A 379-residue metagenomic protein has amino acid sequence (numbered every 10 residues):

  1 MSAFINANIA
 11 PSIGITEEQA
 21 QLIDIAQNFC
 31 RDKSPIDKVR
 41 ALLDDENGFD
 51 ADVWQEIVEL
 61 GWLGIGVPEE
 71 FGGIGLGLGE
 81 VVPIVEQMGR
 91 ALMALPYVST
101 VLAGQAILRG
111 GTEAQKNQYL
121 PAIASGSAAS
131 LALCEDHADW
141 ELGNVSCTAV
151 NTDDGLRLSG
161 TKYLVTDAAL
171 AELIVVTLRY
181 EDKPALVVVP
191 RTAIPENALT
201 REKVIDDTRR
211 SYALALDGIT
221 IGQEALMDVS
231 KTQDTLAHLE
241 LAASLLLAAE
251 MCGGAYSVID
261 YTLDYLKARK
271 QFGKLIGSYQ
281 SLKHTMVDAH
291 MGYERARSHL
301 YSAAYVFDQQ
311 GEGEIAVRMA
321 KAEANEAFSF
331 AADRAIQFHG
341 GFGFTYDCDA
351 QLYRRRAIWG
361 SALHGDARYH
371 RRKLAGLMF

Functional and structural regions predicted by a protein language model:
M1-A91, L95, G110-A114, S125-G126 (+2 more regions): Alpha-helical interface subdomain recognition
E70, C134-A138, Y163-L164, R201-I205: Short, solvent-exposed loop/turn elements at beta->coil junctions and helix N-caps that rim active or binding pockets
L76, E141-G143, D167-A171: Short glycine/proline-enriched turns and hinge-like loops at secondary-structure junctions
L102-G111: Helix-loop "lid/cap" segments that line or gate small-molecule binding pockets
S125-E135: A short, Trp-centered hydrophobic/proline-enriched beta-strand micro-motif
H137-T148: Active-site-adjacent elements of ketosynthase-type condensing enzymes
N144-S146, L164-V165, R191-D228: Flexible, small-/acidic-enriched active-site or ligand-binding loops
T161-A198: A short core secondary-structure module
